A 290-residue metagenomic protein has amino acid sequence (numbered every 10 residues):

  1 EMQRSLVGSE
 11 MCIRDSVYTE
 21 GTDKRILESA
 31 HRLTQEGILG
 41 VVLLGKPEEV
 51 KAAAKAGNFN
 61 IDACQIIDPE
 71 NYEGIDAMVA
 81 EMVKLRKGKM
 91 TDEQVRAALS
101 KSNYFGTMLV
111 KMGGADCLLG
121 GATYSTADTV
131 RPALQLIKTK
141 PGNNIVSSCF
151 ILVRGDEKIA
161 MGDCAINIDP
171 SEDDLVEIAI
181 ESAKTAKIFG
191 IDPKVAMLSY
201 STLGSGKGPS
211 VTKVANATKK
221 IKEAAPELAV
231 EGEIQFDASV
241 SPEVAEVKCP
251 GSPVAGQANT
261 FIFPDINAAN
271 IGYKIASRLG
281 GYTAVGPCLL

Functional and structural regions predicted by a protein language model:
E1-G8, I13: Single conserved hydrophobic/aromatic residue that forms the stacking wall/gate of nucleotide- or nucleobase-binding
R14-R25, A165-V176, S205: Short, glycine-rich nucleotide/cofactor-binding loops
D23-P47, E181-T185: Histidine-anchored nucleotide/phosphate-binding helix
T34-E70: Terminal amphipathic helices with adjacent charged low-complexity linkers/tails
G74-N144: N-terminal glycine-rich phosphate/adenylate-binding segment common to multiple enzyme folds
K84-R86, T91-Y104, M108-L109, C164 (+2 more regions): Active-site rim loops that border cofactor/substrate pockets in soluble metabolic enzymes
I137-L152, E181, T185, S210-E233 (+1 more regions): Gly/Ser/Thr-rich active-site loops/lids in small-molecule metabolic enzymes that frequently grip phosphoryl groups
F150-D174: A structural-propensity feature for long, helix-poor, extended segments
